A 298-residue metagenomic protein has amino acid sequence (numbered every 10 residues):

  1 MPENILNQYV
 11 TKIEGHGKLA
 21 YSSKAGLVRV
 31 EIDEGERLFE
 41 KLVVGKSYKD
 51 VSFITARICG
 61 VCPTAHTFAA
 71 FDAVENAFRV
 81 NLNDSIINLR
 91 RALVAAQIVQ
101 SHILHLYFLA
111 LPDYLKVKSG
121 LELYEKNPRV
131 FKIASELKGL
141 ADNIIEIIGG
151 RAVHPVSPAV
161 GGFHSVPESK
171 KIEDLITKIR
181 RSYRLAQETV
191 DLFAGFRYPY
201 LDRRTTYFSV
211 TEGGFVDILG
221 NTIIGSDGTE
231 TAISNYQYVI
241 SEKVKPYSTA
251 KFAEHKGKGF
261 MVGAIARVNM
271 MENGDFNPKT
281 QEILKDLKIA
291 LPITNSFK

Functional and structural regions predicted by a protein language model:
M1-K298: Active-site bordering "gate/hinge" segments that shape substrate access to catalytic or cofactor-binding pockets
